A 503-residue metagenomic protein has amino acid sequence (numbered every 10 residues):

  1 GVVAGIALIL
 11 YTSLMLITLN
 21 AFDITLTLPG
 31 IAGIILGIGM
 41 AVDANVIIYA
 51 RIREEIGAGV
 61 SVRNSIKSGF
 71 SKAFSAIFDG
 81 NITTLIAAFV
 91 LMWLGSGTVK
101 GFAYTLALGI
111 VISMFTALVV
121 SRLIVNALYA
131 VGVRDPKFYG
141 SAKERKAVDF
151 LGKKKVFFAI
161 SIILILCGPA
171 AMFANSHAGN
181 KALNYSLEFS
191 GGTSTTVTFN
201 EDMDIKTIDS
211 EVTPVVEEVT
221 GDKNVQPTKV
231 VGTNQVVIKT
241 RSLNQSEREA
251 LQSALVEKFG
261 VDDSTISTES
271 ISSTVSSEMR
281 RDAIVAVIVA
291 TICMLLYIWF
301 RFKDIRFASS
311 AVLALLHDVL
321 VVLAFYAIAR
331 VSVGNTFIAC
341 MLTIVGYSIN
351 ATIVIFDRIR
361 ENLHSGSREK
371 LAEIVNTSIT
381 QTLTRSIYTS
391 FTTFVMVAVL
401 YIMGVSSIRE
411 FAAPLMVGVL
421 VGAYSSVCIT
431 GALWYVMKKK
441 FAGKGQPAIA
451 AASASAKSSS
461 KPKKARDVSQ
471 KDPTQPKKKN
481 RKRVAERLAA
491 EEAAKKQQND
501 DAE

Functional and structural regions predicted by a protein language model:
G1-E503: A structural signal for conserved, well-ordered secondary-structure elements that form binding/interaction cores
